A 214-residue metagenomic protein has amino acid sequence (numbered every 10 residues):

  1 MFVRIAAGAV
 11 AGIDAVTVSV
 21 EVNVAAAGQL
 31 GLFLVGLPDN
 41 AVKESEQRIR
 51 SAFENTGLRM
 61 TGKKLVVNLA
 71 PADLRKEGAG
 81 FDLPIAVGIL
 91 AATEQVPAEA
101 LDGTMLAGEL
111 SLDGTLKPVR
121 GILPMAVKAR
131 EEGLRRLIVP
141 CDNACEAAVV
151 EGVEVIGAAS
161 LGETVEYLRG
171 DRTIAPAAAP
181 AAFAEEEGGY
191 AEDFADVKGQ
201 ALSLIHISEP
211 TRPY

Functional and structural regions predicted by a protein language model:
M1-L204, S208: Peripheral, non-AAA+ core regions of ATP-driven protein-machinery
E209-Y214: Short "domain-exit" segments at the C-terminal end of structured domains
